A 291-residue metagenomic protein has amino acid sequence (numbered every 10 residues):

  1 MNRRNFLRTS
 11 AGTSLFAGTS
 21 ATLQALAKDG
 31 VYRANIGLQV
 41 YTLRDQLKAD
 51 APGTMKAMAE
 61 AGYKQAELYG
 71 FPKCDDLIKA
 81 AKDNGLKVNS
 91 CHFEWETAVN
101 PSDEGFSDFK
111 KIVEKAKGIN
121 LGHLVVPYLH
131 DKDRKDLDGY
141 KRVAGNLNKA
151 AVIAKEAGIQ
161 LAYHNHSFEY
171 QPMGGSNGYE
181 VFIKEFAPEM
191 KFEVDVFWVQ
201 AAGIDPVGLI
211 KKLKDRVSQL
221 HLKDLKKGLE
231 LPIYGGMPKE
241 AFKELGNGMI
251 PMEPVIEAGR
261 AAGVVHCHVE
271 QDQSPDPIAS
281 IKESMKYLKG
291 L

Functional and structural regions predicted by a protein language model:
N5-L26: N-terminal export signals
G12, A98-K191, I278: Active-site acidic/histidine proton-transfer and metal-coordination neighborhood in alpha/beta enzyme cores
A21-E60: C-terminal segment of N-terminal export signals and the immediately downstream linker at the start of the mature
D29-V31, K56-E60, C74-S90, D108-N120 (+4 more regions): Acidic (Asp/Glu)-rich catalytic clusters
A34-Q39, A66, V88-F93, L124-V126 (+4 more regions): Hydrophobic faces of well-ordered beta-strands that scaffold small-molecule active sites in alpha/beta enzyme cores
R44-A49, Q65-L77, W95-F106, D131-K135 (+4 more regions): Acidic-and-aromatic substrate-binding clefts and catalytic sites of carbohydrate-active enzymes
K155-M249: Acidic/histidine-rich catalytic cores of soluble enzymes
